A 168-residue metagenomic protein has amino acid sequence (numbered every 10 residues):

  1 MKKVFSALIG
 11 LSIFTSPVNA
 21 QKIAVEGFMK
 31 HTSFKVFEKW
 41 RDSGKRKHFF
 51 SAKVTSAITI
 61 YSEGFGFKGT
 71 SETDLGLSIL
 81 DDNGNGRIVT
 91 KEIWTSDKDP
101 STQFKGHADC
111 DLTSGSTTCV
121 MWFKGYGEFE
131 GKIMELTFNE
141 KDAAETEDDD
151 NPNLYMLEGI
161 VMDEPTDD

Functional and structural regions predicted by a protein language model:
V4-I13: Sec-dependent N-terminal signal peptides
I13-N19: C-terminal segment of classical bacterial N-terminal signal peptides
A20-D168: Beta-strand-enriched cores of mature, soluble protein domains
